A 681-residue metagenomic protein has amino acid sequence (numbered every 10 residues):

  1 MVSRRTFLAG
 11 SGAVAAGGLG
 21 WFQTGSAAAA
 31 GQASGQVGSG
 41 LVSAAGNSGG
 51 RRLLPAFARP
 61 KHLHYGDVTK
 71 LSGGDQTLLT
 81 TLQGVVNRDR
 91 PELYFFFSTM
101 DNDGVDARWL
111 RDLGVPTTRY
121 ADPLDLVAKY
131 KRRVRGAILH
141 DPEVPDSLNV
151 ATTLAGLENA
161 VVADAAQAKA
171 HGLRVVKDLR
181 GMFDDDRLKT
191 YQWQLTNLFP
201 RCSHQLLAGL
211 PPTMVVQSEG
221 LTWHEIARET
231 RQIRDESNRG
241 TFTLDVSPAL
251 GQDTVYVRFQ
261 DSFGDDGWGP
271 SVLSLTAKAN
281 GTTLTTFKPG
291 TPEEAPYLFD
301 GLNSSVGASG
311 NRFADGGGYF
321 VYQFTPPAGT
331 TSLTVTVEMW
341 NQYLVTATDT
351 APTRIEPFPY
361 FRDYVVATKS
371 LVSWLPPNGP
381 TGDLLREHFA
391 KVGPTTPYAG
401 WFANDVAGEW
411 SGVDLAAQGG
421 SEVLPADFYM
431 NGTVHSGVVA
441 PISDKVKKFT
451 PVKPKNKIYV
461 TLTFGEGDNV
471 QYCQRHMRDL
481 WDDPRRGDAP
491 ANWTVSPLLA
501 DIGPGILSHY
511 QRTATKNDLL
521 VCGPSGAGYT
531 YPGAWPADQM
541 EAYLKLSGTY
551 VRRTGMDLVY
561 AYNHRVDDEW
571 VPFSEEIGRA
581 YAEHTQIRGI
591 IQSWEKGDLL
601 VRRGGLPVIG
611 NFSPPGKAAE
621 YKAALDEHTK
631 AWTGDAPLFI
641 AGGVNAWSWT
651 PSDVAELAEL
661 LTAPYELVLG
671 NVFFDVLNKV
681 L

Functional and structural regions predicted by a protein language model:
T6-A28: N-terminal export signals
W21-A44: C-terminal segment of N-terminal export signals and the immediately downstream linker at the start of the mature
G38-I226: Long, solvent-exposed N-terminal ectodomains/accessory regions that are displayed to the extracellular/lumenal milieu
H140-A151, L157-A227, R354-R362, T494-P572: Metal-dependent polysaccharide deacetylase catalytic core of the NodB/CE4 family, i.e., the active-site-bearing domain
S237-D245, R312-P327, Q342-A347: Short beta-strands within extracellular/lumenal beta-sheet-rich domains
F259-D265, E338-N341: Short beta-strand-plus-loop segments that form exposed binding edges in beta-rich domains
P357-R486: Non-catalytic propeptide/linker segments at domain boundaries
V392-G393, Y398, V460, G465-Y472 (+5 more regions): Catalytic grooves of carbohydrate-active enzymes
